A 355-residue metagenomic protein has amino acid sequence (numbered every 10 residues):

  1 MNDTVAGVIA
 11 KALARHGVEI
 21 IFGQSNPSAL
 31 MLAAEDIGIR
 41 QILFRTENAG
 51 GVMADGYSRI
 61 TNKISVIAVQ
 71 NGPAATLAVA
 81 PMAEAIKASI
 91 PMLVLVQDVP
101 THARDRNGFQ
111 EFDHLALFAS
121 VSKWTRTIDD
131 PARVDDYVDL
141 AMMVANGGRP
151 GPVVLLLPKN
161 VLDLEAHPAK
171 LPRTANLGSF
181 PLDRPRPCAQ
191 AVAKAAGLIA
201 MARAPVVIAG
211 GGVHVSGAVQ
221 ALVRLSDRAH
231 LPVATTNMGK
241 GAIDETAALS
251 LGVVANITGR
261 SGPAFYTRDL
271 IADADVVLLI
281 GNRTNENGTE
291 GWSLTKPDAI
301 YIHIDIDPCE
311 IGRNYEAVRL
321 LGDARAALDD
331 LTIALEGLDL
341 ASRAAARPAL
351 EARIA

Functional and structural regions predicted by a protein language model:
M1-P27, M31, A132-R133, L156-A248 (+1 more regions): Cofactor-pocket helix-loop regions in the catalytic cores of large enzyme subunits
M1-T4, A132, D298-A355: Phosphate/pyrophosphate-binding active-site segments
N2, E19-I20, R59-V96, A119-P172 (+5 more regions): Structural signature of the thiamine diphosphate
Q24-N26, I42-V52, I67-A74, D129-P131 (+1 more regions): Active-site nucleophile and cofactor-binding loops and adjacent substrate-binding regions of central metabolic enzymes
N26-S28, Q70-A74, D98-V99, K159-V161 (+4 more regions): Short glycine-rich anion-binding loops that position phosphate/pyrophosphate groups of nucleotides and phosphorylated
I37-A68, W124-R126, A248-L270: Glycine-rich oxoanion-binding loops at beta->alpha junctions
G56, V99-S120, E245-S250, Y315: Active-site-proximal loop->helix
R59, G211-I302: Glycine-rich, anion-gripping cofactor-binding loops and their flanking helix/strand elements in enzyme active sites
